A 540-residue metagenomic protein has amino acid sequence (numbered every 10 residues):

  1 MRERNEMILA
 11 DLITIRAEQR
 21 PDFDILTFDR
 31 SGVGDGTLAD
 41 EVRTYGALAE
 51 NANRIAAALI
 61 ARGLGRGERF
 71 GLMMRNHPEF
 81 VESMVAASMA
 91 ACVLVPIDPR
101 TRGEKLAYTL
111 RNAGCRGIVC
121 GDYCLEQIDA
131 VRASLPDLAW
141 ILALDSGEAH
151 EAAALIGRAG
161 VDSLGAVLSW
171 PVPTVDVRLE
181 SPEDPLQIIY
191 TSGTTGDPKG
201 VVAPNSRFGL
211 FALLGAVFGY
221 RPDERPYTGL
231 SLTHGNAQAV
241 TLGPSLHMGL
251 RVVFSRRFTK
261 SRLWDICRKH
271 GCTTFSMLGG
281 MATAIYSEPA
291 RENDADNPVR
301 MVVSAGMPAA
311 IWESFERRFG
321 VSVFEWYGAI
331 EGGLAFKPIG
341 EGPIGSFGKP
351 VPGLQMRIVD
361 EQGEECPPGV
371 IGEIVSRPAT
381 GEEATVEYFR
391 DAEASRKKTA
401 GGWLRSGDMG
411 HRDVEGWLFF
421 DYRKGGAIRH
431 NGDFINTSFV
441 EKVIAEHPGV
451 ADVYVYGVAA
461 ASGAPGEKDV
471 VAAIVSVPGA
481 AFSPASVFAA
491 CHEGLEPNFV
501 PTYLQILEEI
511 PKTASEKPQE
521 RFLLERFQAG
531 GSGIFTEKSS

Functional and structural regions predicted by a protein language model:
N5, D22-H77, V81-V85, R102-A107 (+2 more regions): Conserved AMP-binding/adenylate-forming core of the ANL superfamily
E6, P21-D24, A143, A159-D162 (+3 more regions): Conserved pre-ATP/AMP-binding loop-to-beta segment of ANL
D11, A61-R62, V85, M89-A166 (+2 more regions): Structural core segment of the AMP-binding/adenylate-forming
A49-R54, P182, Q187, V201-P222 (+4 more regions): Conserved structural elements of the adenylate-forming
T101, I118-C120, M356, S376-E382 (+6 more regions): AMP-binding/adenylate-forming catalytic core of the ANL superfamily
L144, E496-K517, T536-S540: AMP-binding/adenylate-forming catalytic domain of the ANL superfamily
G209-R225, T233-T273, E288: Conserved AMP-binding/adenylation subdomain of ANL enzymes
H247, K269-M277, Y286-I344, Q355 (+1 more regions): Gly/Ser/Thr-rich phosphate-binding loop
